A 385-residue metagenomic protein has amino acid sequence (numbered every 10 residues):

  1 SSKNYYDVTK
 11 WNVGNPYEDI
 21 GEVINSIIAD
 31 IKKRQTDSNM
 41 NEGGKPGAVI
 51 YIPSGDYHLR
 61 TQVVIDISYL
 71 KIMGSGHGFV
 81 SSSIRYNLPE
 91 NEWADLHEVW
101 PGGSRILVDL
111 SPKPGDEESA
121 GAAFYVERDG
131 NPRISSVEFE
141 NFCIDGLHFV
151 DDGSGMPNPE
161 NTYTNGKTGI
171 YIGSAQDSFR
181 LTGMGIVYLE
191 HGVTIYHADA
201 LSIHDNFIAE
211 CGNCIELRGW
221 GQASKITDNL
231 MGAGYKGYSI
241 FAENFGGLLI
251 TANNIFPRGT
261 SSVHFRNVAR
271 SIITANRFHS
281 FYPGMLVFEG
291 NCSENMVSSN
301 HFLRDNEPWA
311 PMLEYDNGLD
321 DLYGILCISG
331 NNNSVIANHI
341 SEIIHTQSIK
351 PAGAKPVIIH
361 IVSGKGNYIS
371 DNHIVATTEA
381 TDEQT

Functional and structural regions predicted by a protein language model:
S1-S38, G43-V49: Surface-exposed receptor/substrate recognition regions of extracellular proteins
Y5-E22, S26, K71-K167: Right-handed parallel beta-helix/beta-spiral solenoid domain characteristic of secreted/periplasmic
I28, K32-E92, I144: N-terminal extracellular ligand-recognition/capping segment immediately after the signal peptide
T36-D37, L59-Q62, S81-R85, S111 (+11 more regions): Short glycine/acidic-rich loop motifs that flank beta-strands on beta-rich extracellular proteins
Y51, H58, V64, M73 (+21 more regions): Extracellular beta-strand solenoid repeats
G130-Y235: Right-handed parallel beta-helix
F142, M184, N206, N229 (+8 more regions): Consensus "Asn ladder" position of solenoid repeat domains
